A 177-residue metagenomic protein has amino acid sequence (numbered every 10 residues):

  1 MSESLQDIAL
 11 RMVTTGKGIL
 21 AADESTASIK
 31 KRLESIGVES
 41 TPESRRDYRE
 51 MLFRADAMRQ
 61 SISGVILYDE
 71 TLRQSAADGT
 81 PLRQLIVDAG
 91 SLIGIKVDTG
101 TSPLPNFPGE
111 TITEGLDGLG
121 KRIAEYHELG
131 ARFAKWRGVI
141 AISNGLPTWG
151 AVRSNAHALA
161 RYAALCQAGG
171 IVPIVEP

Functional and structural regions predicted by a protein language model:
M1-L129, I142: Alpha/beta catalytic barrel-like cores
I36, A134-W136: Broad hydrophobic/π-residue packing in well-ordered secondary structure
T41, W136, V175: Conserved, mostly hydrophobic/aromatic
V65, A134, P173-I174: Hydrophobic residues within beta-strands of alpha/beta enzymes
V97, G138, P177: Short glycine-centered, acidic/aromatic-flanked micro-motifs in structured strand/loop junctions that mark active-site
G109-E110, I140-V152: Surface-exposed cleft-lining segments at the edges of enzyme active sites
L119-F133, N155-I171: Structured alpha-helical segments in the cores of large, soluble enzyme domains
S143, P173-P177: Conserved strand-turn element in the central/C-terminal portion of the radical SAM core barrel that lines
